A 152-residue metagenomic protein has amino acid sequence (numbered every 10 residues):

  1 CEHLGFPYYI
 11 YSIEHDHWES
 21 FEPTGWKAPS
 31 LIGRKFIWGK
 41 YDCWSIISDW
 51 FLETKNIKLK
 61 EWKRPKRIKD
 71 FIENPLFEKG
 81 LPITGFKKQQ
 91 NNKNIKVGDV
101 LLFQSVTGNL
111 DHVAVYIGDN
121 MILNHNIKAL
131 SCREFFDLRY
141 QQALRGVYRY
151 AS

Functional and structural regions predicted by a protein language model:
C1-T24: Active-site-proximal loop/helix of nucleotide/amide-processing enzymes and allied scaffolds
W26-K27, I37: Structured catalytic-domain cores with a bias toward divalent-metal coordination
I32-R34: A glycine-biased structural micro-motif
F36-T54: Active-site nucleophilic cysteine motif
L59-R64: Surface-exposed patches in mature extracellular/periplasmic domains of secreted proteins
P65-C132, F136-L138: ...with weaker cross-activation on analogous glycine-rich loops/strands in unrelated enzymes
E134-S152: Glycine- and charge-enriched low-complexity intrinsically disordered segments
